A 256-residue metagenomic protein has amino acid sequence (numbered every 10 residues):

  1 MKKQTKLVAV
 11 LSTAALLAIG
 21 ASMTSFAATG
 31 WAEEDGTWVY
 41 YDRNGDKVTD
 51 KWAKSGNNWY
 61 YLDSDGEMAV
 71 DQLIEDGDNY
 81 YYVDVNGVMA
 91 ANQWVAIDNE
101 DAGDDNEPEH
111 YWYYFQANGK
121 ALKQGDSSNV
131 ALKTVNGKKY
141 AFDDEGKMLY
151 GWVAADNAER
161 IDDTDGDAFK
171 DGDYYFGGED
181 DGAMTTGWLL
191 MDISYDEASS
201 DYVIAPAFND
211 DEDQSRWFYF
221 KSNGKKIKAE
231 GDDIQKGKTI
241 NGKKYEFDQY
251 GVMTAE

Functional and structural regions predicted by a protein language model:
K2-E256: Extracellular adhesion/carbohydrate-binding repeat motifs centered on closely spaced tryptophans
